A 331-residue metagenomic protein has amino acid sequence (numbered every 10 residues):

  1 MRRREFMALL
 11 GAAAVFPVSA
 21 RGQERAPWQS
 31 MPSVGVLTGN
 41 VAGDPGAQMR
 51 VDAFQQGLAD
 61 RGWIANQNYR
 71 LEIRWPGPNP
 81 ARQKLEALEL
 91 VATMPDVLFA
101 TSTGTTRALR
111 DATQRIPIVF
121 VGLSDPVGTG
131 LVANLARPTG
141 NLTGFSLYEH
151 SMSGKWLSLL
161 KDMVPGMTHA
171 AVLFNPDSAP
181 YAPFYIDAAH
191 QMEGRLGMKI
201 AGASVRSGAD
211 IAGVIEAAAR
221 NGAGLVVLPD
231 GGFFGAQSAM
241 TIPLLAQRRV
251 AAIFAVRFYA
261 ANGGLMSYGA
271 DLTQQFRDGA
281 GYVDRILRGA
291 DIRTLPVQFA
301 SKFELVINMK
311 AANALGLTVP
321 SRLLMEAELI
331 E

Functional and structural regions predicted by a protein language model:
M1-E331: Short hydrophobic alpha-helices and adjacent helix-cap/hinge residues
